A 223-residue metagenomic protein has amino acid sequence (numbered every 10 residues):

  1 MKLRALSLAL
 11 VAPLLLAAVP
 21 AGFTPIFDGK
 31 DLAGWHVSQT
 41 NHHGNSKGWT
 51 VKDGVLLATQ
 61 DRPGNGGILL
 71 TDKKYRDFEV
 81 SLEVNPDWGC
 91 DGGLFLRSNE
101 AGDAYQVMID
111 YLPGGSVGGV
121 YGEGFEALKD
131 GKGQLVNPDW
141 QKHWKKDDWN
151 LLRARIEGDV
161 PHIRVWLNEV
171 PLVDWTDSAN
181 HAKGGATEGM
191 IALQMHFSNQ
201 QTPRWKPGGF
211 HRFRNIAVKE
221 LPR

Functional and structural regions predicted by a protein language model:
M1-A5: Positively charged n-region of N-terminal signal peptides that target proteins for export
S7-A17: Bacterial N-terminal signal peptides
V19-R223: Carbohydrate-interacting regions of secretory-pathway proteins
